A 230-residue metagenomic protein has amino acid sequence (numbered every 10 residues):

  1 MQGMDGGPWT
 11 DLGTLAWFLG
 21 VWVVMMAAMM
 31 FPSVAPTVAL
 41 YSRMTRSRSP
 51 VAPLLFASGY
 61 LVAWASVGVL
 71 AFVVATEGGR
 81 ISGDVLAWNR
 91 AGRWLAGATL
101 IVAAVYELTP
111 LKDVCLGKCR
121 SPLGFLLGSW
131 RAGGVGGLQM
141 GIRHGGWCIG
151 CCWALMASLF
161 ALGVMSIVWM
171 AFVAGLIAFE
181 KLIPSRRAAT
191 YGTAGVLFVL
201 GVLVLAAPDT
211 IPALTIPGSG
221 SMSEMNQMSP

Functional and structural regions predicted by a protein language model:
M1, G13, F18, P50-L111: Membrane helix-loop-helix hairpins that form the core translocation module of multi-pass transporters
M1-V24, G79, G83-W88, P110-R131 (+1 more regions): Histidine-/acidic- and/or cysteine-rich, low-complexity loops and terminal segments associated with membrane
A16, G20, V51-L54, R131-I142: Alpha-helical membrane-protein architecture signal
L19-L61: Juxtamembrane transmembrane-helix termini in multi-pass membrane transport proteins
A35-S42, L108-K112, I177-P184: C-terminal ends of transmembrane helices
R48-E77, C151-S185, Y191, G195-L197: A small-residue-rich subset of transmembrane alpha-helices
D84-T109, A189-P217: Selective transmembrane alpha-helices of multi-pass membrane proteins
Y106-V114, G136-V164: Alpha-helical transmembrane segments of helical membrane proteins, especially in multi-pass transport, channel
